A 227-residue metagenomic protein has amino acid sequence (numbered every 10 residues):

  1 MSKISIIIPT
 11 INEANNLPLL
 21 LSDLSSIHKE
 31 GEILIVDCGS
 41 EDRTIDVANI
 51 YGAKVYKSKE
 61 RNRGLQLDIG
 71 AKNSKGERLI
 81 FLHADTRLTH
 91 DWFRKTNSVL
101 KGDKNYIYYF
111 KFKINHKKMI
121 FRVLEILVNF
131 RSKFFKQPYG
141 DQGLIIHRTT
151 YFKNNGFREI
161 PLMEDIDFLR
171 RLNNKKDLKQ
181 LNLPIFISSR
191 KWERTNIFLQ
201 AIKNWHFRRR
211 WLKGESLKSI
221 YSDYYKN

Functional and structural regions predicted by a protein language model:
I8, E30-G39, Y56: Short beta-strand/loop segment that forms part of the nucleotide-sugar
N15-L19, D42-Y51: Acidic helix N-cap motif at the loop->helix transition within catalytic regions of sugar-transfer enzymes
S22-G31: Short, acidic, metal-binding catalytic loop of nucleotide-sugar glycosyltransferases
D37-I45, T86: A conserved acidic beta->alpha catalytic loop
S58-S74: Glycine-rich, basic loop-to-helix element that forms the pyrophosphate-binding segment of sugar-nucleotide handling
L79: Short aromatic/hydrophobic "clamp" motif used to bind/position activated sugar donors
D91-I120: Conserved donor NDP-sugar-binding/catalytic core segment of glycosyltransferases
R170-N227: Hydrophobic helical membrane-anchoring modules
